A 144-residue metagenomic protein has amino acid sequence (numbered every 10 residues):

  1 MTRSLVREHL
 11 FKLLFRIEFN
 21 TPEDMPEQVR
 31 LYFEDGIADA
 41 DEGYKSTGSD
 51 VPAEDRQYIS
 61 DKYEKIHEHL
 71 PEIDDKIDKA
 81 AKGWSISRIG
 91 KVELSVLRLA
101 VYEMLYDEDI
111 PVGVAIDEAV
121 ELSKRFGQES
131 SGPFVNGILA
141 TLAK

Functional and structural regions predicted by a protein language model:
M1-R125, E129-G132, N136-K144: N-terminal interaction/assembly modules
